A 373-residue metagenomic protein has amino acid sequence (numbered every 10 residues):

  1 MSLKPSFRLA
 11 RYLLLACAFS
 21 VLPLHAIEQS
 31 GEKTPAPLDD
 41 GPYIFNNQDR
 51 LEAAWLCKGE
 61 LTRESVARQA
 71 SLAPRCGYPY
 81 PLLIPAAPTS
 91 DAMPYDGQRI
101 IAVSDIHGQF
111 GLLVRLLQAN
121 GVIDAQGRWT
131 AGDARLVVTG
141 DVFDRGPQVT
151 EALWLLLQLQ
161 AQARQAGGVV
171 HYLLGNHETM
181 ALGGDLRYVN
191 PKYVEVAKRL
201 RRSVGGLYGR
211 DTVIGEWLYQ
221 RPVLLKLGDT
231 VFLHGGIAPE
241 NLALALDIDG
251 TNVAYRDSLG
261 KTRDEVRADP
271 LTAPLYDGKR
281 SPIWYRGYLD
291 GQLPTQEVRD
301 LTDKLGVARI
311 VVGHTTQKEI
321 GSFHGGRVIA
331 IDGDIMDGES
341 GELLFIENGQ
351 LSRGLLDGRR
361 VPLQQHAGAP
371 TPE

Functional and structural regions predicted by a protein language model:
M1-S2, A26: Initiator methionine at the very start of the polypeptide chain
S2-L13: Bacterial N-terminal signal peptides that target proteins for export
S6, F19, R135-V138: Generic secretory/membrane-interface signal
F7, S20-P23, R309: A subset of signal/propeptide-processing and intrinsically disordered low-complexity segments in secreted/extracellular
Y12-V21: Bacterial N-terminal signal peptides
A26-E373: Feature recognizes metal-dependent phosphohydrolase scaffolds
